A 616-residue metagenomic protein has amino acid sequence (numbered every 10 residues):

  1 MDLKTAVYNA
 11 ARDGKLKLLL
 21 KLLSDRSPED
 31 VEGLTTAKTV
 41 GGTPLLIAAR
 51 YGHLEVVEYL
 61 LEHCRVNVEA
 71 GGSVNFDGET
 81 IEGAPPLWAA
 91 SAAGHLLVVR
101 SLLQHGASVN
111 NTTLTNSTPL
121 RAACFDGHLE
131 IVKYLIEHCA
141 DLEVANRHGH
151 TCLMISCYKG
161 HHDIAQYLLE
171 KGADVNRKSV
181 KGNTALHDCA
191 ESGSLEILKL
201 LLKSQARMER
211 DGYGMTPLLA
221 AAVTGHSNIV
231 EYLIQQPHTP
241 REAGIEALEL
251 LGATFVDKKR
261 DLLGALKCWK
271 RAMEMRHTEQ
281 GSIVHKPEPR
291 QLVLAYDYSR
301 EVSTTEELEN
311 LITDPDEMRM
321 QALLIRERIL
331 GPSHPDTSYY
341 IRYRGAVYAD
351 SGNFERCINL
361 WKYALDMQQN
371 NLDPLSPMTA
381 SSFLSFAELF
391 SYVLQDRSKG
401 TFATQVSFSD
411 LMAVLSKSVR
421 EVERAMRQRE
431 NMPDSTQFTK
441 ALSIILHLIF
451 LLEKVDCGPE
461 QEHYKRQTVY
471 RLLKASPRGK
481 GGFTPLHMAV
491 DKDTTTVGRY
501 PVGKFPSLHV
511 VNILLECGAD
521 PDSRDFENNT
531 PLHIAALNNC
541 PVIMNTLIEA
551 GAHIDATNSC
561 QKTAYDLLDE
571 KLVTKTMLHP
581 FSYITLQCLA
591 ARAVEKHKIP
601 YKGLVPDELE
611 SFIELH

Functional and structural regions predicted by a protein language model:
L18, E55-V56, L97-V98, E130-I131 (+6 more regions): Conserved ankyrin/ankyrin-like repeat signature
K21-E32, E58-V74, R100-S108, K133-D141 (+6 more regions): Ankyrin repeat domain, specifically the short helix-to-loop turn at the C-terminus of the second helix of each repeat
A37-K38, G72, E79-T80, T113 (+6 more regions): Ankyrin repeat boundary/linker residues
L250, R300-E301, E307-D316, R342 (+10 more regions): Cullin-RING E3 adaptor/co-adaptor recruitment helices
